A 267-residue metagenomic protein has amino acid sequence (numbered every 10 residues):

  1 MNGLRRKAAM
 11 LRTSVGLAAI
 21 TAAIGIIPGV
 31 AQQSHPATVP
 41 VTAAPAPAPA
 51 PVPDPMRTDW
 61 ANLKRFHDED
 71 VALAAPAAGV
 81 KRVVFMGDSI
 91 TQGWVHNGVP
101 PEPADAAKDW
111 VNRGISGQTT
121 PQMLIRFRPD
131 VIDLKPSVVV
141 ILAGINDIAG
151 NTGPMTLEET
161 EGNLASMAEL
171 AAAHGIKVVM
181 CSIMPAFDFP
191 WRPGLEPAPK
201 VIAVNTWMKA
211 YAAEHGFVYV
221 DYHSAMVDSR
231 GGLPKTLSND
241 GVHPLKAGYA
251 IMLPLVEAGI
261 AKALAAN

Functional and structural regions predicted by a protein language model:
M1-M86, T91-N97, L134, A261-N267: N-terminal secretory targeting modules
R5, G16, E102-D109, Q118 (+1 more regions): Alpha-helical cap/lid subdomain in secreted, periplasmic, or secretory-pathway luminal O-acyl-processing enzymes
T58-L63, I115-T119, P197: Short, flexible loop segments at the rims of nucleotide/cofactor-binding pockets, characterized by
R82-V84, V111-N112, K177: Soluble periplasmic/extracytoplasmic beta-strand elements of cell-envelope proteins
M86, R113, V220-Y222: Hydrophobic residues at beta-strand termini and immediately following loops that shape nucleotide-binding pockets
